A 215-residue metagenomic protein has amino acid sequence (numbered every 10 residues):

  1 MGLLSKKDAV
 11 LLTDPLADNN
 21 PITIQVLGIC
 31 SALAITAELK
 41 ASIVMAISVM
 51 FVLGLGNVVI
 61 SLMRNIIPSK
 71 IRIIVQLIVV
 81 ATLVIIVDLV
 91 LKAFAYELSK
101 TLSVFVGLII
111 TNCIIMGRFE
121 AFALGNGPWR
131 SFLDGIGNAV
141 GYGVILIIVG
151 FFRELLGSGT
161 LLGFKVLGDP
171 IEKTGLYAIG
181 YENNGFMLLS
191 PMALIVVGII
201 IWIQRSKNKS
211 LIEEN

Functional and structural regions predicted by a protein language model:
M1-T13, L167, I171, N208-N215: Intrinsically disordered, low-complexity non-transmembrane regions of multi-pass membrane transporters
I29-L33, V49-G54, A81-D88, I110-I114 (+3 more regions): Hydrophobic core segments of alpha-helical transmembrane domains in multi-pass membrane transport and ion-translocation
L39-L55, V75, S99-I110: Structural signature of hydrophobic alpha-helical transmembrane segments
G56-S69, M116-N126: C-terminal ends of transmembrane helices
I67-V80, T101-G107, D134: Cytoplasmic-side transmembrane-helix entry/capping segments in multi-pass membrane proteins
I86-T101: Transmembrane alpha-helix boundary signature
G135-S158: Hydrophobic alpha-helical membrane-insertion segments
L162-F186: Short, membrane-exposed interhelical loops at transmembrane-helix boundaries
